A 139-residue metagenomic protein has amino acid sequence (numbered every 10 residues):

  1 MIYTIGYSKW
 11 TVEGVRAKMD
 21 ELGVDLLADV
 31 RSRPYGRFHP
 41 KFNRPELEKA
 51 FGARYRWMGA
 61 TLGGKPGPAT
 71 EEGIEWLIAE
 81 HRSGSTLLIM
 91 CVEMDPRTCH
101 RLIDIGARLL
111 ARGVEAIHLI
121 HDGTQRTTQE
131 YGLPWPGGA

Functional and structural regions predicted by a protein language model:
M1-A139: Residues lining hydrophobic/aromatic ligand-binding pockets adjacent to catalytic sites
